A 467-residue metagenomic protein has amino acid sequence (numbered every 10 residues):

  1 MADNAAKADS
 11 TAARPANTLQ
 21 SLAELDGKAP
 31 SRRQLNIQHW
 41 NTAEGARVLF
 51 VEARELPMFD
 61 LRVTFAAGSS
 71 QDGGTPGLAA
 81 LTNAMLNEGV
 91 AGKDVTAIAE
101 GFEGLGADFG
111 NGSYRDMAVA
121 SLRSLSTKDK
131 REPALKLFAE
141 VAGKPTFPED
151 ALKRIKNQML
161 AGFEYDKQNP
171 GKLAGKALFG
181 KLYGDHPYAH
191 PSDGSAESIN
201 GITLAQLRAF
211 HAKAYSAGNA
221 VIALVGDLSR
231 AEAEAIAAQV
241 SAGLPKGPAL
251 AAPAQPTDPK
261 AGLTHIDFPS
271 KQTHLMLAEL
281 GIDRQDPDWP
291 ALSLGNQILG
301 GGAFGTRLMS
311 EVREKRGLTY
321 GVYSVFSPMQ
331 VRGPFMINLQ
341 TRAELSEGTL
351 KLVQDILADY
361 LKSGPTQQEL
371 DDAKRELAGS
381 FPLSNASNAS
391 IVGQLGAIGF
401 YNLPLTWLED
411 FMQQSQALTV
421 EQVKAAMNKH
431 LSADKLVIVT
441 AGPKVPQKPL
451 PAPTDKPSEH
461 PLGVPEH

Functional and structural regions predicted by a protein language model:
M1-D108, S121-S126, E132, K136 (+3 more regions): His/Glu-rich zincin catalytic helix
A5-D9, D150, S380: Non-catalytic accessory/assembly modules
P15-W40, G180-A220, L250-P256, F381 (+1 more regions): Histidine-acidic residue clusters that define the catalytic metal-binding segment of zinc metallopeptidase domains
V51, L56-L86, V95-A142, K156 (+9 more regions): M16 family metallopeptidases and their MPP-like homologs
G89-G92, A142-D150: Short, polar/flexible loop-turn hinges at active-site or ligand-entry regions and domain interfaces
A99, K153, N200, R208 (+4 more regions): Generic structural signal for individual residues within well-ordered alpha-helical segments across diverse proteins
F138-F147, S241-P248, D355-G364, K456-H460: A common structural junction motif
K167: Short conserved segment of the HATPase_c
